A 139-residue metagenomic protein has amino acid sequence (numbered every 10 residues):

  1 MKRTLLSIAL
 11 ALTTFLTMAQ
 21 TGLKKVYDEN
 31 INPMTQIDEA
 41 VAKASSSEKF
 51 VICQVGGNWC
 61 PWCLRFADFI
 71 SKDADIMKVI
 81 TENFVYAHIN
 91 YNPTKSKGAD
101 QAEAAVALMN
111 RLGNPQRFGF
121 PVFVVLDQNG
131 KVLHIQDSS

Functional and structural regions predicted by a protein language model:
M1-G22: Bacterial Sec-dependent N-terminal signal peptides
A19-I31: N-proximal helix/coil linker or "cap" segments that precede and/or mark the start of modular domains
P33-V51: A short beta-strand-turn-helix
T35, A42, P61-L64, K78: Solvent-exposed, polar/charged alpha-helical surfaces in well-ordered, non-transmembrane soluble domains, broadly
I37-E39, I70-D75: Alpha-helical scaffolding within the catalytic cores of extracellular/periplasmic polymer-degrading hydrolases
C53-Q54, F120: Surface-exposed patches in mature extracellular/periplasmic domains of secreted proteins
V55-S71: Conserved redox-active cysteine motifs that mediate thiol-disulfide chemistry, especially di-cysteine Cys-X(1-2)-Cys
A74-M77, T81-S139: Thioredoxin-like thiol-disulfide oxidoreductase module
